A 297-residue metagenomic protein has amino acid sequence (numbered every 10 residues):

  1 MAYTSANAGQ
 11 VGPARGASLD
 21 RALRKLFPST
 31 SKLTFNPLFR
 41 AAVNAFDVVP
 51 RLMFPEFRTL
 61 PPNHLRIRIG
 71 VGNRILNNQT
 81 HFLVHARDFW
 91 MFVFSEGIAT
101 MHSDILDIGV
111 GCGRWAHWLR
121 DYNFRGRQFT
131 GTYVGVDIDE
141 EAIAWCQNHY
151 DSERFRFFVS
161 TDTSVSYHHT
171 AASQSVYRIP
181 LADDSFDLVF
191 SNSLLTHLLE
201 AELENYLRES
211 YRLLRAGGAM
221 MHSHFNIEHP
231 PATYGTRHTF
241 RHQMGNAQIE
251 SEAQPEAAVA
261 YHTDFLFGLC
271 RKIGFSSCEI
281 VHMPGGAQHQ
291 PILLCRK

Functional and structural regions predicted by a protein language model:
A2-S103, C112-R178, N205, A219-K297: Class I (Rossmann-like) S-adenosyl-L-methionine-dependent methyltransferase catalytic domain, capturing the SAM-binding
I108: Conserved beta-strand/loop positions that form the S-adenosyl-L-methionine
F190: A conserved beta-strand element that flanks and buttresses the S-adenosyl-L-methionine
S193-L194: Short catalytic micro-motifs in class I SAM-dependent methyltransferases
L199-E200: Helix-capping/helix-break motifs at membrane-protein junctions, especially on the cytosolic side just before or after
E204-A216: A short glycine-rich, Lys/Arg-flanked "PGG" loop and its adjoining helix->strand segment in the class I
